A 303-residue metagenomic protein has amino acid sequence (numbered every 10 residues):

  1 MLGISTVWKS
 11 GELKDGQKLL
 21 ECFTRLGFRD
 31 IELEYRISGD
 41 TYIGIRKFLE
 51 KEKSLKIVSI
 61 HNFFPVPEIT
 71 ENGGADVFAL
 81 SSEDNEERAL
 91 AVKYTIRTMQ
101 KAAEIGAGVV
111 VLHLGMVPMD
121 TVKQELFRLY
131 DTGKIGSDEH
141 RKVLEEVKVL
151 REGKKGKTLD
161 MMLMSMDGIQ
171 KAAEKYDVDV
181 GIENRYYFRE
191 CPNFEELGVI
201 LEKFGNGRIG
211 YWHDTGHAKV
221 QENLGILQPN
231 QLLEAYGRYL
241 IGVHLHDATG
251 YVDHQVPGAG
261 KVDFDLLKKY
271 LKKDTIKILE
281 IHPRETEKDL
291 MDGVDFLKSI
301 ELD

Functional and structural regions predicted by a protein language model:
M1-L2, T6-W8, E12-T24, G39 (+5 more regions): Histidine-acidic metal/acid-base catalytic patches
V7-G11, H61-E68, G115-V117: Short glycine-enriched loops at secondary-structure junctions
R29-S38: A short beta-strand-loop structural module common to alpha/beta enzyme folds
L33, N62, N184-R185, T215 (+1 more regions): Generic detector of well-ordered alpha-helical packing
R36, F63-P65, G115, A248 (+1 more regions): Flexible loop residues that form catalytic and substrate-binding hotspots at small-molecule/glycan-binding clefts
G39-R46: Active-site-adjacent beta->alpha loops and helix N-cap segments on the catalytic face of soluble alpha/beta enzymes
K53-N62: Short, structured active-site "lid" loops
L80-G210: Active-site acidic/histidine proton-transfer and metal-coordination neighborhood in alpha/beta enzyme cores
